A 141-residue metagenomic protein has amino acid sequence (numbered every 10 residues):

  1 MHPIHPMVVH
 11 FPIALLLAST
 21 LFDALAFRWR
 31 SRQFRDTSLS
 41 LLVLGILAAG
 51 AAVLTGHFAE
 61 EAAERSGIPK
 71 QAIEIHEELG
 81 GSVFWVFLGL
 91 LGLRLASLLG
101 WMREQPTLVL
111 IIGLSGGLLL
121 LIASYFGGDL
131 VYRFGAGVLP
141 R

Functional and structural regions predicted by a protein language model:
M1-R141: Polytopic transmembrane helical bundles with strong interfacial aromatic enrichment
